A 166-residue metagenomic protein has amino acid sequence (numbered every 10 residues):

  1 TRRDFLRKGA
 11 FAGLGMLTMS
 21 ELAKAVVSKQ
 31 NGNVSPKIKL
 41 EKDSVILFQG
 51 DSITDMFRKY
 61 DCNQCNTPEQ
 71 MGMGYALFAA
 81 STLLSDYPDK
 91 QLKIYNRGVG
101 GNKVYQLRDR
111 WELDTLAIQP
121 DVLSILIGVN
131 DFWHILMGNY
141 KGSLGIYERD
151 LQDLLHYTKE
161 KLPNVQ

Functional and structural regions predicted by a protein language model:
D4-V27: N-terminal export signals
V26-R97, L116-Q119: Serine-esterase "nucleophile elbow" of acetyl-processing enzymes
S52-D55, V99-V104, V129-H134: Solvent-exposed loop/turn segments at secondary-structure junctions within structured extracellular/periplasmic domains
C65-M73, G101, M137-G145: Flexible, glycine- and charge-enriched loops at secondary-structure boundaries
F78-K93, Q106-Q166: Alpha-helical cap/lid subdomain in secreted, periplasmic, or secretory-pathway luminal O-acyl-processing enzymes
